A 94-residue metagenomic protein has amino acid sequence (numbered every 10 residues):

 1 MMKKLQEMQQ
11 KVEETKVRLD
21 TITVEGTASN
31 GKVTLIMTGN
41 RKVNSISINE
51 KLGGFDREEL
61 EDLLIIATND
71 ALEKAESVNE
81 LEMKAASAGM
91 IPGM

Functional and structural regions predicted by a protein language model:
M1-T21, E25, K74-M94: Long amphipathic alpha-helical segments used for membrane anchoring, targeting, substrate engagement, or oligomerization
L5, R41, L64: Residue-level signature of catalytic and energy-coupling elements of molecular machines, predominantly ATP/GTP-dependent
T27-I46, F55: N-terminal intrinsically disordered, cationic/polar leader segments that include organellar targeting peptides
G31-T34, S45, A67, M90-M94: Alpha-helix boundary/capping detector
T34-I36, L60, I65: Short terminal (N- or C-terminal) low-complexity/amphipathic segments
E50-L52: A short acidic/small-residue loop/turn micro-motif
G54-D62, V78: Residues at secondary-structure transition points
L63, A67-A75: Stable alpha-helical structural segments in soluble proteins, enriched in small hydrophobic residues
